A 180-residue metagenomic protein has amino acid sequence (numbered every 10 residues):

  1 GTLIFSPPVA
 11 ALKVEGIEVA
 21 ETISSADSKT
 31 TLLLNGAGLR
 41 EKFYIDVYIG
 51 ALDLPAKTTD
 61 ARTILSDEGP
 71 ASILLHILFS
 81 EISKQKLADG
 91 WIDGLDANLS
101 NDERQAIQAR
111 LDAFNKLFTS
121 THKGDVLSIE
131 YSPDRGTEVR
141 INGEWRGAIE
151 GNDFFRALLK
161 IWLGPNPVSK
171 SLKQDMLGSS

Functional and structural regions predicted by a protein language model:
G1-T2: N-terminal export leaders
S6-P7: N-terminal signal peptide c-region/cleavage motif recognized by signal peptidases
A10-D67: N-terminal secretory signal peptides
E15-E18, Y131-R135: A short, compositionally biased
K57-D134: Mid-length scaffold segments of soluble, non-membrane domains
I141-G143: Short strand-turn-strand beta-turns centered on an Asx-Gly dipeptide
R146-L172: Flexible glycine-rich active-site/ligand-binding loops centered on an Asp-His dyad
S171-S180: Cysteine/selenocysteine-centered motifs that mediate thiol-based redox chemistry or coordinate metal-sulfur cofactors
